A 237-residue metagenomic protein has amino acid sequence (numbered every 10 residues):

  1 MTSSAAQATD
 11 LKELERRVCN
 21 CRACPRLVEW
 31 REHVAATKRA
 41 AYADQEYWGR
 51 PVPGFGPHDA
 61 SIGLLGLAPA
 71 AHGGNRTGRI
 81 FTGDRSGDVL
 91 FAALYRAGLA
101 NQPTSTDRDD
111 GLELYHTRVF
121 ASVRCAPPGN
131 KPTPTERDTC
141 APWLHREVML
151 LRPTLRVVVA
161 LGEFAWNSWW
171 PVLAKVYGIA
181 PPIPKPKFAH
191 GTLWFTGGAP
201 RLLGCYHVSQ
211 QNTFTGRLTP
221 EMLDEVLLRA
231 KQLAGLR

Functional and structural regions predicted by a protein language model:
M1-S4: Short, contiguous pre-domain boundary segments
A6-P186, T192-R237: A polyanion-binding, active-site-adjacent surface
